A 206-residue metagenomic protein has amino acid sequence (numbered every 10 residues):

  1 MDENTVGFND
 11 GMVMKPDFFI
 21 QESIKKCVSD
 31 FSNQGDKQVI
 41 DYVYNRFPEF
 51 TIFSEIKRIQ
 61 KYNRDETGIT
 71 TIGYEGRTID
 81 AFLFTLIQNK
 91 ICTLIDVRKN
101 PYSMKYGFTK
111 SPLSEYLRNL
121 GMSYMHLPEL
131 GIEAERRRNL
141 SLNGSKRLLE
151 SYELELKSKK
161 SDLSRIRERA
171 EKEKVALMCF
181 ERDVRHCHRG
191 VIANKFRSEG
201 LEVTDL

Functional and structural regions predicted by a protein language model:
M1-L206: Residues lining hydrophobic/aromatic ligand-binding pockets adjacent to catalytic sites
